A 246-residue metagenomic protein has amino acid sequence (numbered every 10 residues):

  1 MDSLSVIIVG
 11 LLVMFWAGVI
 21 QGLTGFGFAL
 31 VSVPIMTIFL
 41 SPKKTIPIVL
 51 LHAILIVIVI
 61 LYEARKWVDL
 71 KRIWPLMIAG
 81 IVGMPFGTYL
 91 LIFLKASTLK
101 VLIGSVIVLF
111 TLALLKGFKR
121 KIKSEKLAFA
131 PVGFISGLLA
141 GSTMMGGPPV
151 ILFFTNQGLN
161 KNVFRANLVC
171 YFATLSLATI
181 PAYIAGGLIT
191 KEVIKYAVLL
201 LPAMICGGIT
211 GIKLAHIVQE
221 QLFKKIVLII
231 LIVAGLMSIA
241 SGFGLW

Functional and structural regions predicted by a protein language model:
M1-I20, S124-L138: Small-residue-enriched transmembrane helix starts and helix-helix packing motifs in multi-pass inner-membrane proteins
I7-W74, G147-I205: Small-residue-rich hydrophobic segments that form or flank transmembrane alpha-helices in multi-pass membrane proteins
L11, L50, I103-I107, T111 (+3 more regions): Residues within membrane-spanning alpha-helices of integral membrane proteins, especially the hydrophobic core/packing
P34, T88-I92, L152, I212: Small-residue-mediated transmembrane helix hinge/kink sites in multi-pass secondary transporters
K43-K116: Membrane helix-loop-helix hairpins that form the core translocation module of multi-pass transporters
V57-R65, K100-L127, I212-K213, V233-W246: Transmembrane helix exit motif
L91, A96, K100, A140-M145 (+2 more regions): Hydrophobic alpha-helical transmembrane segments in multi-pass integral membrane proteins
I209-I232: Interfacial loop-to-transmembrane junctions
